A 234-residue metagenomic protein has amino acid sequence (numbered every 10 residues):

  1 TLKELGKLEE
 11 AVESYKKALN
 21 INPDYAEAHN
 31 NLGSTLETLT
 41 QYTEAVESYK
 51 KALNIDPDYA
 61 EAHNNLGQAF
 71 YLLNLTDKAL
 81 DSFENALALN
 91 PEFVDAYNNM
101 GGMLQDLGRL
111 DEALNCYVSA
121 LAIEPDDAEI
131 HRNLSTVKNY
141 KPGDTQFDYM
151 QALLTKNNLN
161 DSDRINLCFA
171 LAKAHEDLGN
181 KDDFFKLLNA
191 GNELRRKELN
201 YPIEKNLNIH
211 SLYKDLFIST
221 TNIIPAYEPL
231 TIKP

Functional and structural regions predicted by a protein language model:
T1-E4, E27-T38, E61-L72, D95-Q105 (+1 more regions): Conserved alpha-helical positions within TPR/SEL1-like repeat arrays
D126-A128, N160-L167: Generic helix N-cap/helix-start motif at coil->alpha-helix transitions
K141-N157, N166-K233: Non-catalytic membrane-proximal stalk/linker segments that position and tether the catalytic domains
